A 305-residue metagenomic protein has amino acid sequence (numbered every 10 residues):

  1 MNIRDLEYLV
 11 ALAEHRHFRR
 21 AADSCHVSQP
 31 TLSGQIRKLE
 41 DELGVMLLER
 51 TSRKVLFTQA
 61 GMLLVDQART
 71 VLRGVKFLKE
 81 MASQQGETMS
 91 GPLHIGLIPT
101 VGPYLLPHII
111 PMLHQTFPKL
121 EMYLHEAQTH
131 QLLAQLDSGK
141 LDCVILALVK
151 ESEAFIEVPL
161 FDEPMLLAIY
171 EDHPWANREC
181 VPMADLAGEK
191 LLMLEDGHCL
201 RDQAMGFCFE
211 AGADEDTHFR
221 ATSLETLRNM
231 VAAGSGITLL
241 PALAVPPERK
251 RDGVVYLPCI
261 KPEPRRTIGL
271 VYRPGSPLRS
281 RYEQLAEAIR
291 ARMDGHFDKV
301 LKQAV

Functional and structural regions predicted by a protein language model:
V10-S28, S52: Short helix-boundary/capping micro-motifs
F18-D23, P30, R37, L133 (+1 more regions): Residues within helix-turn-helix
E40-F57: A short LG(V/I)-centered, amphipathic sequence patch enriched for acidic residue(s) preceding the LG motif
S90-E153, A221-S223: Central regulatory/effector-binding core of bacterial HTH transcription factors
Q128-L141, L146-A147, E195-L257: Hydrophobic hinge/microswitch elements
S152-L191: Flexible hinge/capping segments at coil-to-helix
W175, K190-A211, L278-E287, R292-K302: Secondary-structure junction motif
A242-G253, K261-V305: C-terminal effector-binding regulatory domain of bacterial HTH transcription factors
